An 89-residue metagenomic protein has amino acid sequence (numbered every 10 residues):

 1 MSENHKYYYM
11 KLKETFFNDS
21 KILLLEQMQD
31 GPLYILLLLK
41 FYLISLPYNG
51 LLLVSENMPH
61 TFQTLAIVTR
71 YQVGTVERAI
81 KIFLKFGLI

Functional and structural regions predicted by a protein language model:
M1-I89: Positively charged, structured surface patches that bind polyanionic biopolymers
